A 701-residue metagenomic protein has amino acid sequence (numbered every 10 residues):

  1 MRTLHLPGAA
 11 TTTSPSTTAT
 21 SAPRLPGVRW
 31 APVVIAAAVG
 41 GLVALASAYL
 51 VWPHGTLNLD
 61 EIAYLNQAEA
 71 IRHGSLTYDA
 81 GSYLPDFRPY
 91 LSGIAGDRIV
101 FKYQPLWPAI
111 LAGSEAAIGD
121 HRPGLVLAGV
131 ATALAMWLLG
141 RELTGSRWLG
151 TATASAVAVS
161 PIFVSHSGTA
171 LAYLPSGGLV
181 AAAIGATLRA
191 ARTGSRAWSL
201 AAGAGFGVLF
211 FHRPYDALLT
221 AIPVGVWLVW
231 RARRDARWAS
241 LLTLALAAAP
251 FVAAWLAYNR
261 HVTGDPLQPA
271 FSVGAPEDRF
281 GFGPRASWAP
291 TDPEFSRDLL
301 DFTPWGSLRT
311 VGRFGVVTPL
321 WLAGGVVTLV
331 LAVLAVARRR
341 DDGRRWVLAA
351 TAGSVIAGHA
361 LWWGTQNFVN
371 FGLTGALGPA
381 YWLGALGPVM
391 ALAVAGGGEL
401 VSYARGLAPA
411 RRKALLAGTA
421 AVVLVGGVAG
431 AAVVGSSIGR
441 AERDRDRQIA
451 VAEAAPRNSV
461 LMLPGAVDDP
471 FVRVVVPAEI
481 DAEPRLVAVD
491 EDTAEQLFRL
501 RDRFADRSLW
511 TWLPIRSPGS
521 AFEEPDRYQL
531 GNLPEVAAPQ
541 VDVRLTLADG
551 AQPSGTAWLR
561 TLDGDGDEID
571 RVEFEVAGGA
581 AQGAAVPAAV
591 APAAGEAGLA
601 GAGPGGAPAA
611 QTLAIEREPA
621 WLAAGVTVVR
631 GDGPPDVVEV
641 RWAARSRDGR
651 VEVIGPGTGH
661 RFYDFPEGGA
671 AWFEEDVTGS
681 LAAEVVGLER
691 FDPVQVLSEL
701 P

Functional and structural regions predicted by a protein language model:
M1-Y49, R141, R231-A247, A323-V330 (+1 more regions): Start-transfer (signal-anchor) and selected internal transmembrane alpha helices of multi-pass inner/ER membrane
V33, G225, A245-A249, R344-G353 (+1 more regions): Signature aromatic-anchored transmembrane alpha helix within multi-pass, membrane-resident enzymes that catalyze glycan
S47, D216-A217, V226-R231, A239-G325 (+2 more regions): Membrane-lumen/periplasm interface segments of specific transmembrane helices in polyprenyl phosphate-linked
D120-T144, A181-A182, A186: Transmembrane-helix motifs of polytopic, lipid-linked glycan transferases
A131, W227, P304-I356, A393-E399: Hydrophobic, aromatic-rich transmembrane alpha-helices and their immediate juxtamembrane boundary segments
R141-T144, A183-S199, L209: Membrane-interface transmembrane helices that cradle and orient dolichyl/undecaprenyl
T153-P161, A181, G185, A202 (+2 more regions): Short helix- or helix-capping micro-motifs that position conserved polar/aromatic residues at function-defining sites
I162-P175, Y215: Short acidic/glycine- and proline-prone juxtamembrane loop motifs at membrane-interface regions of multi-pass membrane
